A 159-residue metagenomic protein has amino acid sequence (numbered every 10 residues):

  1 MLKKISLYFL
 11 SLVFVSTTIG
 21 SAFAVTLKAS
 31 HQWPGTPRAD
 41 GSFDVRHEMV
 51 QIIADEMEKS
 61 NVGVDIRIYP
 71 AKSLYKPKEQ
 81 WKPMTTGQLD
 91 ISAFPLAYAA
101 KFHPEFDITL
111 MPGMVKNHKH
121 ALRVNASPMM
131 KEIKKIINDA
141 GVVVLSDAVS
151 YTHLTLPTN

Functional and structural regions predicted by a protein language model:
M1-F9: Bacterial N-terminal signal peptides that target proteins for export
L2-K3, S146, L154: Well-ordered, non-transmembrane segments within structured domains
Y8-T17: Bacterial N-terminal signal peptides
I19-A24: Sec/Tat signal peptide C-region and signal peptidase I cleavage site
K28-Y151: Short, glycine-/small- and polar/acidic-enriched structural segments that line small-molecule recognition paths
T152-T158: Conserved small/polar residues in nucleotide/adenosyl-binding loops
